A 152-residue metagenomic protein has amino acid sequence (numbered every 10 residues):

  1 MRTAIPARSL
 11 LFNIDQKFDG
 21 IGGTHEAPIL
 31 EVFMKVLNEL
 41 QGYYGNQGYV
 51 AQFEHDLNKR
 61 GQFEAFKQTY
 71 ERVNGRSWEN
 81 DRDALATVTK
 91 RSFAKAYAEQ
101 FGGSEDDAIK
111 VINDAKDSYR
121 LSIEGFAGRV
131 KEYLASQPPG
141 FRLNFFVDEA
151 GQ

Functional and structural regions predicted by a protein language model:
M1-D81: P-loop NTPase motor core
F12-K17, P138-Q152: Conserved P-loop NTPase "ATPase switch" module shared by AAA+ and STAND
D19-G22, D114-R120, G151-Q152: Flexible beta-alpha connector loops of hexameric P-loop NTPases
E26-F33, K90, L143, V147: Short runs of predominantly hydrophobic/aromatic residues within well-ordered alpha helices that form helix-helix
G61-A65, Y97, A150: Short secondary-structure transition/capping segments
R76-S92: Long intrinsically disordered, low-complexity regions that are acidic and Ser/Thr-rich
T87-N144: Conserved helicase/translocase P-loop NTPase motor core
